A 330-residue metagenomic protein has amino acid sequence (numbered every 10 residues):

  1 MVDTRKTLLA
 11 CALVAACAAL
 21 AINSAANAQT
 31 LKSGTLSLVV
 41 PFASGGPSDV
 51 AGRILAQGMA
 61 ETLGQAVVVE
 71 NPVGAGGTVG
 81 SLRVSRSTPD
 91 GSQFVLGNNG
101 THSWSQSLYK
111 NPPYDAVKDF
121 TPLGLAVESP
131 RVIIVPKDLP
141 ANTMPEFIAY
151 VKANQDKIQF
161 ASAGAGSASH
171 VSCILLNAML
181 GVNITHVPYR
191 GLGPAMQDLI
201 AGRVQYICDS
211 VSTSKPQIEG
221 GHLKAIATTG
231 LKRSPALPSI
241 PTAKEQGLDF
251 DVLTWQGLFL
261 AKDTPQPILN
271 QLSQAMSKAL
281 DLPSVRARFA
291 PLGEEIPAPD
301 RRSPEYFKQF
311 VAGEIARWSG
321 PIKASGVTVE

Functional and structural regions predicted by a protein language model:
M1-R5: N-terminal secretory signal peptides that target proteins for export/translocation
A10-A21: Bacterial N-terminal signal peptides
I22-A28: Sec/Tat signal peptide C-region and signal peptidase I cleavage site
A28-K118, K157, A165, G181-Y206 (+3 more regions): N-terminal (or domain-start) structured segment
S33-T35, Q266-E330: An extracytoplasmic/periplasmic, membrane-proximal ligand-sensing/linker region
R86-S92, S107-P194, E245-L248, L253-R288: Hinge/capping helix and adjacent helix->loop/strand transition within the periplasmic-binding protein
D115-L125, A161, N183-V187, Q205-Y206 (+2 more regions): Short beta-strand->loop
